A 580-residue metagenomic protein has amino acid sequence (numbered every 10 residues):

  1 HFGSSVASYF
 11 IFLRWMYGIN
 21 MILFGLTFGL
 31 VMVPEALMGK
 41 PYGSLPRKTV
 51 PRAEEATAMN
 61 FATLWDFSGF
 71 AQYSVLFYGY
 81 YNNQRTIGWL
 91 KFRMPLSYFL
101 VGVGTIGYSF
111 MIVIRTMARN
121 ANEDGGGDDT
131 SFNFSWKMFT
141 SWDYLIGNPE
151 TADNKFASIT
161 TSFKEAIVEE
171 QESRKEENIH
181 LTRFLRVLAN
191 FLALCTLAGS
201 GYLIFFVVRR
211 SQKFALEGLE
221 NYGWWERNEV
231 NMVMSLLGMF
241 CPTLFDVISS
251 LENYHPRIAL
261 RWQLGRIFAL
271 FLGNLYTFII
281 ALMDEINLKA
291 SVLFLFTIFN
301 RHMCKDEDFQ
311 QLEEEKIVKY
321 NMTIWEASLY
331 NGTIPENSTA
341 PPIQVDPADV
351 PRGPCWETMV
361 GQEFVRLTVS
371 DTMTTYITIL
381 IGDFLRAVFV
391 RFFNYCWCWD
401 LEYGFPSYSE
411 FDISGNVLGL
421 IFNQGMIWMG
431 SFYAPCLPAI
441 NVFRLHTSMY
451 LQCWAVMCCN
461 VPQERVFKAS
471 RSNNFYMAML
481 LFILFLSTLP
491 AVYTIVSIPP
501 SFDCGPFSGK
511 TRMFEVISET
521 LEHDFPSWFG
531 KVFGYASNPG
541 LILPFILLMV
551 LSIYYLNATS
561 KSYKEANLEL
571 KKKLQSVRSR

Functional and structural regions predicted by a protein language model:
H1-R580: Transmembrane transport/permeation module of multi-pass membrane proteins
